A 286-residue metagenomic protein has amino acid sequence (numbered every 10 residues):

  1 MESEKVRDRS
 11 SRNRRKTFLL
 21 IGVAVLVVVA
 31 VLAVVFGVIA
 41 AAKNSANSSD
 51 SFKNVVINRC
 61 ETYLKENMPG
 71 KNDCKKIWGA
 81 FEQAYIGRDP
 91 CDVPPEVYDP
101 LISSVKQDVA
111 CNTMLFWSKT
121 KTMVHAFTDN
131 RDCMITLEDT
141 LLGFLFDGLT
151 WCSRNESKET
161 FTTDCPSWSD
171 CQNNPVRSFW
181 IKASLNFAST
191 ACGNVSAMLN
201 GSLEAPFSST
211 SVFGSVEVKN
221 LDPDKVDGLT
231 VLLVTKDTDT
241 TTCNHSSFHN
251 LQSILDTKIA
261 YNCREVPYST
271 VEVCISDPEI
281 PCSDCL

Functional and structural regions predicted by a protein language model:
M1-R15, S202-S215: Intrinsically disordered cytoplasmic terminal tails of membrane proteins
F18-N47: Alpha-helical transmembrane segments in eukaryotic/viral proteins
V31-A40, D50, N58-M68, S189-L286: Active-site or metal-binding loop neighborhoods of secreted/extracellular toxin and effector enzymes
V34, A41-N194, N262, D277-L286: Glycine-rich short-loop/terminal segments
